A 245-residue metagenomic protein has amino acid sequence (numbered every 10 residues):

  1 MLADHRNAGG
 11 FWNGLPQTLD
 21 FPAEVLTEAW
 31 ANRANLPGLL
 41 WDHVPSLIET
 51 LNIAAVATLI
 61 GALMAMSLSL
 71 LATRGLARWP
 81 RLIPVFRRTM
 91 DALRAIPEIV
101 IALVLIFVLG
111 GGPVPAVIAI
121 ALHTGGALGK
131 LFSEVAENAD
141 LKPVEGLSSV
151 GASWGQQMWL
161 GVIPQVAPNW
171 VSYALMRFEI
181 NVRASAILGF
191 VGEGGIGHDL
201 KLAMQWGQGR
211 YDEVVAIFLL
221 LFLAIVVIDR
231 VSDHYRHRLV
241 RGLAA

Functional and structural regions predicted by a protein language model:
M1-L59, L71, G75, V240-A245: N-terminal, non-cleaved signal-anchor transmembrane helix
E49, I53, G189, L202-V226: Pore-lining and gate-forming transmembrane alpha-helices of multi-pass membrane transport proteins
T58-M66, L70, R74, I99 (+6 more regions): Hydrophobic positions within alpha-helical transmembrane segments of bacterial inner-membrane proteins
M66-L71, L131-N138, K142, N181 (+1 more regions): Membrane-spanning helices that line or support transport/gating and their immediate boundary helices in channels
L68-A102, E134: Cytoplasmic-entry segments and transmembrane alpha-helices of multi-pass inner-membrane transporters
M90-A121: Generic hydrophobic transmembrane alpha-helix motif, especially the helices
G111-V162, P168-R177, R230: Membrane-cytosol interface at the C-terminal ends of specific transmembrane alpha-helices in multi-pass membrane
V215-A245: C-terminal transmembrane helix and the adjacent membrane-cytosol boundary/short C-terminal tail of inner/organellar
